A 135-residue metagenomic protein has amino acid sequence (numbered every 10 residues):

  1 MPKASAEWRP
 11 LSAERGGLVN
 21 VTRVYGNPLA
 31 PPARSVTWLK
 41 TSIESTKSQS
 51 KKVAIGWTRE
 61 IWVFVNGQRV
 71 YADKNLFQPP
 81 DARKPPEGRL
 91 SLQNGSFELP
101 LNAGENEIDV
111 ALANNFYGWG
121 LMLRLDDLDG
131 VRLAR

Functional and structural regions predicted by a protein language model:
M1-K47: Extended carbohydrate-recognition surfaces in non-catalytic/accessory domains of CAZymes and lectin-like proteins
N20-V21, A30, L92, R124 (+1 more regions): Intrinsically disordered, low-complexity, compositionally biased regions/tails
S35-T37, K47, W57, S91-G95: Residues that act as N-cap/strand-start positions at coil-to-secondary-structure junctions
L39-K51, E98-A103: Extracellular and analogous surface-interaction loops
S45, S50-F64, I108: Aromatic-lined ligand-binding clefts that engage carbohydrates, nucleic acids, or primary amines
F64-R124: Beta-strand-rich ligand-recognition modules
D129-R135: Low-complexity, Pro/Ser/Thr- and charge-rich linker/hinge segments at domain boundaries
